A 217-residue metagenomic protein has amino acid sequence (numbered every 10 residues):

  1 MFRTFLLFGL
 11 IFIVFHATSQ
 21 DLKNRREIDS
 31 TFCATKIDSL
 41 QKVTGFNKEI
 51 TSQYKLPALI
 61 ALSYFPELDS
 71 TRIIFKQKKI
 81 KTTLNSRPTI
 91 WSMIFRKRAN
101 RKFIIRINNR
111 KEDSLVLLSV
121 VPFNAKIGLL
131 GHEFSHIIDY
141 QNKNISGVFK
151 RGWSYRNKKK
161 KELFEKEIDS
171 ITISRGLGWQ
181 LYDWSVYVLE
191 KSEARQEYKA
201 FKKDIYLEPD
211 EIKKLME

Functional and structural regions predicted by a protein language model:
M1-K23: Bacterial Sec-dependent N-terminal signal peptides
A17-M93: A metal-dependent hydrolase signature that marks the N-terminal structural subdomain at the beginning of catalytic folds
Q53-P57, K126, F164: Stable alpha-helical elements in mature extracytoplasmic
N85-N124, Y140-Q141: Active-site scaffold of zinc-dependent metalloenzymes
N124, D139-K166: Post-HEXXH active-site segment of zinc metalloproteases
A125-E133: Short alpha-helical catalytic segment bearing the HExxH-like zincin motif of zinc-dependent metalloproteases
E133-F149, S174-W179: Catalytic Zn2+-binding segment of zinc metalloproteases
K161, S174-E217: Long, well-structured alpha-helical subdomains associated with metal-dependent extracellular/ecto-lumenal hydrolases
